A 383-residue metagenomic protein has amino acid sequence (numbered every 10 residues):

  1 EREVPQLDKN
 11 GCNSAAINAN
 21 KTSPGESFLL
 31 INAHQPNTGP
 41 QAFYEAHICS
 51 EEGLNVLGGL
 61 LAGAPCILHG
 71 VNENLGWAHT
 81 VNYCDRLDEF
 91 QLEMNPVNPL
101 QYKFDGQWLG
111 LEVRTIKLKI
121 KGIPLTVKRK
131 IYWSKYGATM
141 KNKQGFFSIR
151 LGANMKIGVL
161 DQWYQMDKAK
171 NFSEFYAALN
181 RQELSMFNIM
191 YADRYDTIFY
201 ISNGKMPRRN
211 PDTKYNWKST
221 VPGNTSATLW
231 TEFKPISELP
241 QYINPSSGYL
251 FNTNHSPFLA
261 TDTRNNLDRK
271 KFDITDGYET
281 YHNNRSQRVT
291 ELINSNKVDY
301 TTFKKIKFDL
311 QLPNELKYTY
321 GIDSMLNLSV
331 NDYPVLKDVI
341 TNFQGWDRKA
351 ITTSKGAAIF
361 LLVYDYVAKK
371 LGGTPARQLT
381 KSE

Functional and structural regions predicted by a protein language model:
E1-L336, T341-N342, K349-A350: Mature extracytoplasmic enzyme cores
T213-Y215, D332-E383: A terminal-accessory region detector
